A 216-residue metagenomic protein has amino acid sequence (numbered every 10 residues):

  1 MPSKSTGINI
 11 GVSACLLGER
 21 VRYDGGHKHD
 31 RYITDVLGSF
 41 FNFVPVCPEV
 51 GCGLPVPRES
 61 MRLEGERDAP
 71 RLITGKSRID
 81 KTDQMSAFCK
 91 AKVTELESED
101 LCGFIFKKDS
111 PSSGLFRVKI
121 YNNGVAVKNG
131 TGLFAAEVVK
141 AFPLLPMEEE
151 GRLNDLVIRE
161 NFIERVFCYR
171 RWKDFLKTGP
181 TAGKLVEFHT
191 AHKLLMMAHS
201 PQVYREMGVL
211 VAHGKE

Functional and structural regions predicted by a protein language model:
N9-L16: Short, hydrophobic/glycine-enriched beta-strand segments
G11, P45-C47, C102-K107, P146-G151: A structural signal for short, well-ordered beta-strand segments and their strand-loop junctions that often border
L17-G25: Short N-terminal binding/cap micro-motifs at the start of the first secondary-structure element
R20, P55, S112-L115, L156-R159: Short catalytic/ligand-binding loop motif for oxyanion handling, primarily in non-cytosolic enzymes, centered on
G26-V44: Short catalytic helix/loop segments, enriched in acidic residues and glycine and frequently bearing histidine
G51-E66: N-terminal beta-loop-helix "entrance" segment that forms/cooperates in small-molecule cofactor or anionic ligand
R71-A91, E95, A126-R205, L210-H213: Divalent-metal-activated hydrolytic enzyme cores
F88-N123: N-terminal glycine-rich phosphate/adenylate-binding segment common to multiple enzyme folds
